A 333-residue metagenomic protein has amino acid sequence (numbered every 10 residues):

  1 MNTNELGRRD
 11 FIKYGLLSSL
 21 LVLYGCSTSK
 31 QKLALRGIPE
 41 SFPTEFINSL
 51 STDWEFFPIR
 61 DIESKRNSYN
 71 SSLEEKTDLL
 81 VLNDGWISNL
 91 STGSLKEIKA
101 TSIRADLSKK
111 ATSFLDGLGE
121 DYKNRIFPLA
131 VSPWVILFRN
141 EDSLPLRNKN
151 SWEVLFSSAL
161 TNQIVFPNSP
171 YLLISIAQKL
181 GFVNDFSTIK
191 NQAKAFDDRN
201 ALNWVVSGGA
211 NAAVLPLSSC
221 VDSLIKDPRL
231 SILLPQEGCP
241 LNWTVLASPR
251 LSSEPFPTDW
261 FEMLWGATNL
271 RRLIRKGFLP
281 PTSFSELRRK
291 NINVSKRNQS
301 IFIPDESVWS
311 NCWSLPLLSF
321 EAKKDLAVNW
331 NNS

Functional and structural regions predicted by a protein language model:
M1-S19: N-terminal secretory signal peptides and thylakoid transit peptides that target proteins across membranes
S27-T92: Early extracytoplasmic/lumenal segment of secretory-pathway proteins
T77-L79, E97-V135: A structural signal for short loop-to-beta-strand junctions that line the ligand-binding cleft of periplasmic/secreted
D84-L90, V165-E237: Ligand-binding pocket segment of bilobal, Venus flytrap-like solute-binding proteins
S91-T101, L118-N124, D222-L234: Ligand-binding "clamshell"
V135-S143, L241-P257, R272-I274, T282-S283: A bilobed periplasmic-binding-protein/Venus flytrap-type ligand-binding module shared by bacterial periplasmic
L144-L160: Flexible hinge/capping segments at coil-to-helix
P255, M263-S333: Extracellular/periplasmic juxtamembrane helices and adjacent flexible linkers that interface with membrane partners
